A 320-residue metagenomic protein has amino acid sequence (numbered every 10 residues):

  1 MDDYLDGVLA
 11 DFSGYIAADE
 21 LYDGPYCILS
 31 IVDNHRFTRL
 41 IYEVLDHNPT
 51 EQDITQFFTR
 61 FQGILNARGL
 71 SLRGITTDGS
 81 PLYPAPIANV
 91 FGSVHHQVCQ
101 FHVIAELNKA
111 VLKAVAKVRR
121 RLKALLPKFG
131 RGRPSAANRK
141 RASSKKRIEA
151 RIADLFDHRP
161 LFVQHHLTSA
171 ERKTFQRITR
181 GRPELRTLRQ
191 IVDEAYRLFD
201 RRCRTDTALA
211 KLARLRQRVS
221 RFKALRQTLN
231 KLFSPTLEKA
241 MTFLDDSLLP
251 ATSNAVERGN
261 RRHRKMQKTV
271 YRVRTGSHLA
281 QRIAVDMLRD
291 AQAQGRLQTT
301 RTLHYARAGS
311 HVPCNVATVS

Functional and structural regions predicted by a protein language model:
M1-S93, K113, A255: RNase H-like nuclease fold core
A18, V98-I104, D246, S253: Generic secondary-structure boundary/loop-capping signal
F37, E51, H96, V118-R120 (+2 more regions): A generic membrane alpha-helix/interface feature
N48-T55, T77, P81, V98-F101 (+3 more regions): Short, amphipathic alpha-helical segments
T59, V115-R119, S135, L288-A291: Short alpha-helix boundary/capping motifs
N66, L70-R73, T77-A85, F91 (+1 more regions): Acidic/histidine-rich catalytic cores and adjacent linkers of DNA breakage/strand-transfer/modification proteins
I75-P81, P86-G130: Conserved beta-strand -> loop -> alpha-helix junction used to position metal-binding or nucleic-acid-contacting
